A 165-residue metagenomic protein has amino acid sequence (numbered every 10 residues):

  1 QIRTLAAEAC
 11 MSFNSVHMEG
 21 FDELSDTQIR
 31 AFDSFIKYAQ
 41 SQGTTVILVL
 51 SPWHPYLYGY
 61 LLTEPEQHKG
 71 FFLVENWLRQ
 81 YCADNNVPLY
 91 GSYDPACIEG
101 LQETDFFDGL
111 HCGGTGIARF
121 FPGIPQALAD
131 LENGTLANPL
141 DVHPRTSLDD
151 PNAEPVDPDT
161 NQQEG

Functional and structural regions predicted by a protein language model:
Q1-Q42, A137-G165: Secreted/periplasmic serine-hydrolase-like ester/acetyl group-modifying domain
V16-D26, P65-Q67, D108-C112: The substrate-binding groove and active-site-proximal loops of carbohydrate-active enzymes, especially glycoside
T27-S34, L73, W77, T115-R119 (+1 more regions): Extracytoplasmic/secreted proteins, especially bacterial periplasmic and envelope-associated proteins
D33-I47, W77-Y90: A structural motif corresponding to the C-terminal end of an alpha-helix and its immediate exit/capping segment
I36-E66: Active-site segments of SGNH/GDSL-like serine hydrolases that catalyze O-acetyl group transfer/hydrolysis on lipids
S51-P52, S92-P95: Active-site-proximal beta-strand/loop segments in catalytic clefts of secreted hydrolases
Y56-G91: Substrate-gating cap/lid alpha-helix
D105-A153: Histidine-centered active-site loop/cap adjacent to the catalytic His in serine esterases/O-acetyl transfer systems
